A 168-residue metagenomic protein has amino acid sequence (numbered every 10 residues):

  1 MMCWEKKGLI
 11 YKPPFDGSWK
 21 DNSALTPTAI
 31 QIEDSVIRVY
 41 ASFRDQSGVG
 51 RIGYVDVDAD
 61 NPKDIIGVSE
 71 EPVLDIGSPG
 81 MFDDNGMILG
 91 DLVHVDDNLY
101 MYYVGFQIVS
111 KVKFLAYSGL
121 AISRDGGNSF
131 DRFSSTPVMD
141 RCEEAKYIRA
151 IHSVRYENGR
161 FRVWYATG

Functional and structural regions predicted by a protein language model:
M1-Q31, N61-V93, N128-N158: Surface loop/turn signatures of beta-propeller and other carbohydrate-active proteins
I30-R44, L89-V112, A150-G168: Hydrophobic core segments of beta-strands in well-ordered, beta-rich domains
I37-F43, G48-V55, K63-E71: Short N-terminal amphipathic alpha-helices
S47-G50, S110-A116: Short, solvent-exposed loop/turn segments at conserved positions within beta-propeller repeat blades
I52-N61, A116-G126: Beta-propeller blade signature
D58, V73, G77, H94-L99 (+2 more regions): Generic hydrophobic/packing signal
L115-S123, S135, Y147-I151, F161-R162: Hydrophobic, well-ordered secondary-structure segments
